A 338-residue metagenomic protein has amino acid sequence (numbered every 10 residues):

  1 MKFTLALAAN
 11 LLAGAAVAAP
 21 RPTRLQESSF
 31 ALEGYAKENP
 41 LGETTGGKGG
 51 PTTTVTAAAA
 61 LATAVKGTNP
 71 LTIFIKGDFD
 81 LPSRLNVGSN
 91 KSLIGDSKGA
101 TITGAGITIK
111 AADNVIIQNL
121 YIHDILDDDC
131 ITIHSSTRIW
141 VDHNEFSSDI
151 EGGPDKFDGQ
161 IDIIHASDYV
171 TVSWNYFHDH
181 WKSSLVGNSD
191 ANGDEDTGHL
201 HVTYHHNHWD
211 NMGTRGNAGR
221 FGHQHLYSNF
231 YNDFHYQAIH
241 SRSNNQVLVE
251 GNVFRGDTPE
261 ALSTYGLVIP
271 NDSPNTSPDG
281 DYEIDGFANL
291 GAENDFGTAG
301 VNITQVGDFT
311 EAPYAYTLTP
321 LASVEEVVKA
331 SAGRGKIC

Functional and structural regions predicted by a protein language model:
M1-P22: Fungal secretory targeting signals
A15-E43: N-terminal extracellular "head" region immediately following the signal peptide in secreted fungal cell-surface proteins
E33-I73: Acidic Gly/Asp/Thr-rich repetitive segments characteristic of extracellular carbohydrate-active and adhesion proteins
G42-G47, L81-S83, S241: Short aromatic-glycine motifs in intrinsically disordered, low-complexity regions
A62-P70, G77-I94, A100-N119, H123-T137 (+1 more regions): Extracellular beta-strand-rich solenoid/capping regions of secreted or surface-exposed proteins that bind or remodel
S83-N86, T101, A105-A111, D129-S135 (+6 more regions): Glycine-rich beta-solenoid repeat tracts in large extracellular/virion proteins
N90-K98, D113-D124, T137-E151, S167-G187 (+5 more regions): Right-handed parallel beta-helix
R220, Y227-C338: Extracellular beta-rich repeat passengers
